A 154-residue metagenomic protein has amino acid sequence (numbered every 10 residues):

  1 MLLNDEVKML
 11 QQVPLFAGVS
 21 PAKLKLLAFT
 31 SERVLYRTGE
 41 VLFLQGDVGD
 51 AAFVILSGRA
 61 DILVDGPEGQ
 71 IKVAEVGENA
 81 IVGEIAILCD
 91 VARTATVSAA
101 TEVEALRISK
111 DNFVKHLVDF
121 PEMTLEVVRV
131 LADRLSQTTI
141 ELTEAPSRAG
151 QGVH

Functional and structural regions predicted by a protein language model:
M1-H154: Cytosolic regulatory regions built on CNB/CRP/Popeye-like sensor folds
